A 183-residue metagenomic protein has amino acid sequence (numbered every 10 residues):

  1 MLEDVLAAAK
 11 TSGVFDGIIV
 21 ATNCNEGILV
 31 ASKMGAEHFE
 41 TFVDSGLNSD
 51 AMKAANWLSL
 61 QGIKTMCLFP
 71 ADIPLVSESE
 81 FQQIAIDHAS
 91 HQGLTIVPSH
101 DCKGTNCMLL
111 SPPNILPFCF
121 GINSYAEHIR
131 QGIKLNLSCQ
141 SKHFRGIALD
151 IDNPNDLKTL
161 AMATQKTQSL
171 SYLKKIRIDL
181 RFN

Functional and structural regions predicted by a protein language model:
M1-F15: A short, N-terminal amphipathic alpha-helix
G13-H38: Acidic donor-binding segment of Leloir-type glycosyltransferases
F15, I63, S90-G93, L137: Short, high-confidence coil segments that cap the C-terminus of an alpha-helix and link into the following beta-strand
V30-T65, S124: Short phosphate-binding loop-to-helix
C67-F69: Short aromatic-hydrophobic micro-motifs that form the base-stacking/packing surface for donor nucleotide recognition
I73-C102: Conserved donor-nucleotide/metal-binding helix-loop-beta segment in metal-dependent transferases, i.e., the alpha-helix
L110-G132: Short, glycine-/small-residue-rich phosphate/pyrophosphate-handling segment
N123, I129-N183: Conserved alpha/beta core of the MobA/IspD/sugar-nucleotide pyrophosphorylase nucleotidyltransferase superfamily
